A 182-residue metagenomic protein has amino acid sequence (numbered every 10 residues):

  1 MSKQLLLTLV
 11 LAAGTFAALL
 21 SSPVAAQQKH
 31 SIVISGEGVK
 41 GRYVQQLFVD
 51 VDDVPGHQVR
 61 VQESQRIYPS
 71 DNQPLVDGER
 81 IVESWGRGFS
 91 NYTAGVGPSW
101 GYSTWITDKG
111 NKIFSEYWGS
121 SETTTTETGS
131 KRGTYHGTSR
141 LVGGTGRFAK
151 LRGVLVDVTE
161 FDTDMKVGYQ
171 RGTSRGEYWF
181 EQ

Functional and structural regions predicted by a protein language model:
M1, V24-A25: Intrinsic low-complexity/disordered segments
M1-V10: Bacterial N-terminal signal peptides that target proteins for export
L11-A12, V96: Residues at structural and domain junctions
T15-P23: C-terminal segment of classical bacterial N-terminal signal peptides
A25-Q182: Beta-strand-enriched cores of mature, soluble protein domains
